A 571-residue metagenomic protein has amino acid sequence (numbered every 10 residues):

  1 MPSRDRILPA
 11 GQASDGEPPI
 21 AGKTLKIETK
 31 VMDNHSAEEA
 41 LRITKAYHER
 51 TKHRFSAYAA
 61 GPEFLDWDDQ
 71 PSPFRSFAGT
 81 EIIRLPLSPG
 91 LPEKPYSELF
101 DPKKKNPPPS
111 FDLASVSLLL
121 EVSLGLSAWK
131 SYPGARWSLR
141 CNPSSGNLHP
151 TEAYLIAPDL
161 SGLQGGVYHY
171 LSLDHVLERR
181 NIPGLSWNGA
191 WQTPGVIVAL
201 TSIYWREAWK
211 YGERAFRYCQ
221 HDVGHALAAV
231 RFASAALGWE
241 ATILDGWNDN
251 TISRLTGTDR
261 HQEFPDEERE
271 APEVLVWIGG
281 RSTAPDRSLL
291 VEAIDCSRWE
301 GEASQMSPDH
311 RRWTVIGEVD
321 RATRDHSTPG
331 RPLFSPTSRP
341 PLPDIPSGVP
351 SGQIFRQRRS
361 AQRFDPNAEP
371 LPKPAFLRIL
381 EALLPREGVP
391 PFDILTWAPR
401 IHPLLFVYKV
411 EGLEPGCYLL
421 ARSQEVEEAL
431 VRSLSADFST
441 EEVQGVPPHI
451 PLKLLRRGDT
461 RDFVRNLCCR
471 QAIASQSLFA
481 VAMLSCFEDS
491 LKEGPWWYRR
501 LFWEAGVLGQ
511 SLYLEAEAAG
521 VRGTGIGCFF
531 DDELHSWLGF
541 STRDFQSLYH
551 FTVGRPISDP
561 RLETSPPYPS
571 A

Functional and structural regions predicted by a protein language model:
P2-G11, D15-S511, A519-A571: N-terminal accessory segments that position/regulate proteins before the catalytic core
